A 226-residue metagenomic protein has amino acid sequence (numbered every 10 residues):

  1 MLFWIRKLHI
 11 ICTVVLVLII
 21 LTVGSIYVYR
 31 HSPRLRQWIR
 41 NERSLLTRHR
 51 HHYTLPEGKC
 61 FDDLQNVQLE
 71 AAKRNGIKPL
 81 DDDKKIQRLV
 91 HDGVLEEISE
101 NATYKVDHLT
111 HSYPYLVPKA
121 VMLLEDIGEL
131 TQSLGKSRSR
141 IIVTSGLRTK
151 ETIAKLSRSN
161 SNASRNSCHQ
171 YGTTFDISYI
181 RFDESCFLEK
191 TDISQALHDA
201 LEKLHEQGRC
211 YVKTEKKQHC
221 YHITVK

Functional and structural regions predicted by a protein language model:
M1-I19: N-terminal Sec-pathway targeting helices
T22-L124, K216, T224-K226: Extracytoplasmic cell-surface/polysaccharide-interacting catalytic and binding patches
I26-H31, R36, S164-K226: Catalytic cores and adjacent binding grooves of peptidoglycan-active enzymes
M122-E125, E129, A154, Q195 (+1 more regions): Solvent-exposed, polar/charged alpha-helical surfaces in well-ordered, non-transmembrane soluble domains, broadly
I127-G135, H205-G208: Sec/Tat-exported extracytoplasmic proteins
R138-A154: Acidic helix-start/capping segments at beta-turn-to-alpha-helix junctions
S145-L147, N160, Y179-R181: A mature extracytoplasmic/lumenal domain signature
K150-R165: Charged, often glycine-rich, active-site loop that binds/positions anionic groups
